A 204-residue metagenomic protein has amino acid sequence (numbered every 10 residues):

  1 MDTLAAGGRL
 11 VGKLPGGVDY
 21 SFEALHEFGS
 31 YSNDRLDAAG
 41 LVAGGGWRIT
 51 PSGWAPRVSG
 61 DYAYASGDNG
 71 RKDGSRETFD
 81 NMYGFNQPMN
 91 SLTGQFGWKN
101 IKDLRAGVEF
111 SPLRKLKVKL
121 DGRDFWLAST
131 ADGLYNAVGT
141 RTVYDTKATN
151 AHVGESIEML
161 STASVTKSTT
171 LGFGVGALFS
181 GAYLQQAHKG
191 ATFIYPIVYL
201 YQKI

Functional and structural regions predicted by a protein language model:
M1-F22: Internal metal/ion-chelating core segments
D2-A6, R35-L41, W54, N100-L104 (+2 more regions): Residues that define the transmembrane beta-barrel architecture of outer-membrane proteins
G8-G12, A43-W47, G60, A106-F110 (+2 more regions): Residues on the lipid-exposed face of transmembrane beta-strands in outer-membrane beta-barrel proteins
G16-Y20, S52-P56, K115-V118, A163 (+1 more regions): Repeated loop/turn-to-beta-strand initiation elements of outer-membrane beta-barrel proteins
V18, G29-Y31: Glycine-rich phosphate/diphosphate-binding loops and the adjacent beta-loop-alpha structural elements that coordinate
S21-L25, S59-A63, K119-R123, S156 (+3 more regions): Transmembrane beta-strands of outer-membrane beta-barrel proteins
A24-E27, D34-K147: Extracellular/periplasmic loop regions
T166-V198, K203-I204: Predominantly the C-terminal beta-signal and adjacent terminal strand-loop region of outer-membrane beta-barrel
